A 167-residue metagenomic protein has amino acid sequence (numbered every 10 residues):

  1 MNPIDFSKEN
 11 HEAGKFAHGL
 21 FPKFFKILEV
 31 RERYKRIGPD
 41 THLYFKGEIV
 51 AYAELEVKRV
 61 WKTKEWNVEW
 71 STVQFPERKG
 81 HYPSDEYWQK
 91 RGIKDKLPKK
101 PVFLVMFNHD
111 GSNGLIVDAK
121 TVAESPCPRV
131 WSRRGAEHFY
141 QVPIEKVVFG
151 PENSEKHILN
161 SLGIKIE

Functional and structural regions predicted by a protein language model:
M1-I37, R59: Acidic-basic catalytic patches of nuclease active cores, encompassing PD-(D/E)XK and other metal-cofactor nuclease
P3-S7, R31, H42, I158-L159 (+1 more regions): N-terminal non-globular leader segments, chiefly Sec-dependent signal peptides
E9, E54-E56, E69: Acidic-residue sensor for enzyme active/binding pockets
G19, L97-E167: Non-catalytic C-terminal interaction segments of nucleic acid-processing enzymes
E32, D85-E86, K94-P98, V105-F107: Short, positively charged
I37-P39, K100: Short beta-strand or tight-loop elements that sit immediately N-terminal to catalytic metal-binding acidic residues
T41-L43, G47-W61: Conserved catalytic cores of phosphodiester-cleaving nucleases, focusing on short active-site segments
R59-K96: Mg2+/Mn2+-dependent nuclease catalytic core
